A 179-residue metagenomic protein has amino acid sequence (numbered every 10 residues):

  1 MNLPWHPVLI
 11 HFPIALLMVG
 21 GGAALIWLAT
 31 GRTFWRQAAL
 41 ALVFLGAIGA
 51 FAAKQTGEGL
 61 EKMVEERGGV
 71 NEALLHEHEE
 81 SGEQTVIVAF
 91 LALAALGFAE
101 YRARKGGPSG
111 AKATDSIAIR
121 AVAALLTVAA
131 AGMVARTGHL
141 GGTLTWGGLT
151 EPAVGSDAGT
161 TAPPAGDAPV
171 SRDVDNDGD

Functional and structural regions predicted by a protein language model:
M1-D179: Polytopic transmembrane helical bundles with strong interfacial aromatic enrichment
